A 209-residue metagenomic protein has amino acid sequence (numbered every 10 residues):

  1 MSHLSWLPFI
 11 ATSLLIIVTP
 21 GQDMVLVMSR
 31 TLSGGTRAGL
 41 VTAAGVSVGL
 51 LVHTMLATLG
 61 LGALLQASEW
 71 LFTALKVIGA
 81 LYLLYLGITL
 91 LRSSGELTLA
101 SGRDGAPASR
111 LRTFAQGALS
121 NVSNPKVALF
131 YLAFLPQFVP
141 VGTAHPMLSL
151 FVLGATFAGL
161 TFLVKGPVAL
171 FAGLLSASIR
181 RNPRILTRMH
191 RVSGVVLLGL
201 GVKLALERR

Functional and structural regions predicted by a protein language model:
M1, T98-R112: Intrinsic disorder in cytosolic terminal tails and internal cytosolic loops of multi-pass membrane transporters
S2-T73, L132-A158, A169-S176: Juxtamembrane transmembrane-helix termini in multi-pass membrane transport proteins
L7, A11, P107-L119, L148-A155 (+1 more regions): Alpha-helical membrane-protein architecture signal
I16, Y82-L90, S120, A133-P136 (+2 more regions): Alpha-helical transmembrane segments of multi-pass membrane proteins
G21, G35, N124-P125, N182: Short loop-to-helix capping motifs
Q66-T98, V164-V168, S176-R209: Selective transmembrane alpha-helices of multi-pass membrane proteins
G117, P125-K126: Selected transmembrane alpha-helices and immediately adjacent juxtamembrane segments of polytopic inner-membrane
